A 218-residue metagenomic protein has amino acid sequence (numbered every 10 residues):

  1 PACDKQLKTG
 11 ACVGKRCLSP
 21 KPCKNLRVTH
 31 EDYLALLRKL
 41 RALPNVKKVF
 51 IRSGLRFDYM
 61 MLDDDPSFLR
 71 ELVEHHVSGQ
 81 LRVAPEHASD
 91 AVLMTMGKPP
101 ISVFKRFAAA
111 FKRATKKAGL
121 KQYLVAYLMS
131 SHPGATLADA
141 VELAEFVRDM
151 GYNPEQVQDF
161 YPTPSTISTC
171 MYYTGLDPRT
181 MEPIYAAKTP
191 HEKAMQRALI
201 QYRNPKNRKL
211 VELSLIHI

Functional and structural regions predicted by a protein language model:
P1-V125, S130-P133: Conserved SAM/AdoMet-binding glycine-rich loop
C3-E31, M94-M96, P100-S102, R148 (+2 more regions): Radical SAM enzyme [4Fe-4S]-AdoMet core and its adjacent flexible, acidic and glycine-rich loops/tails across
R52, L143, G175-L176: Catalytic cores of glycan-processing enzymes that make or break glycosidic bonds
L69-S78, E145-Q158: Structural recognition of alpha->loop->beta junctions
P133-R148: Catalytic cores of alpha/beta
T136, Q158-D159: S-adenosyl-L-methionine
T180-S214: Alpha/beta catalytic cores of nucleotide-metabolism and tRNA/nucleoside-modifying enzymes
I216-I218: Conserved small/polar residues in nucleotide/adenosyl-binding loops
